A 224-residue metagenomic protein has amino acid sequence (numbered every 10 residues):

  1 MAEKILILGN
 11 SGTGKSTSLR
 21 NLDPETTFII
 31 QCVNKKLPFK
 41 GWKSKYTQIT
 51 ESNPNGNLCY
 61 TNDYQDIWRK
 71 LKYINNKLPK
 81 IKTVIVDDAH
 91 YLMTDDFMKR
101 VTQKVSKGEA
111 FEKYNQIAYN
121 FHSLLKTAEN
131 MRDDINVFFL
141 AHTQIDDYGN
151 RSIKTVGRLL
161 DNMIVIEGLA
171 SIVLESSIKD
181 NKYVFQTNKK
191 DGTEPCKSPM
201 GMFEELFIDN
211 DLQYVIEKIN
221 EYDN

Functional and structural regions predicted by a protein language model:
M1-P79, T83-V84, Y91, D95: Conserved P-loop
G14-T17, N62, V84, Q116-S123 (+1 more regions): Short, well-structured alpha-helical interface segments that form or flank functional binding sites
R20-N21, N130, G168: Solvent-exposed polar/charged
T27-I29, V137, V173-E175: Short, well-ordered beta-strand core segments
P79, D133, G168: Structured loop/turn residues at beta-strand edges in well-structured enzyme cores
D88-I164: P-loop NTPase motor core
Q144-N224: Conserved GTP-binding G-domain of TRAFAC-class P-loop NTPases and closely related GTPase folds
